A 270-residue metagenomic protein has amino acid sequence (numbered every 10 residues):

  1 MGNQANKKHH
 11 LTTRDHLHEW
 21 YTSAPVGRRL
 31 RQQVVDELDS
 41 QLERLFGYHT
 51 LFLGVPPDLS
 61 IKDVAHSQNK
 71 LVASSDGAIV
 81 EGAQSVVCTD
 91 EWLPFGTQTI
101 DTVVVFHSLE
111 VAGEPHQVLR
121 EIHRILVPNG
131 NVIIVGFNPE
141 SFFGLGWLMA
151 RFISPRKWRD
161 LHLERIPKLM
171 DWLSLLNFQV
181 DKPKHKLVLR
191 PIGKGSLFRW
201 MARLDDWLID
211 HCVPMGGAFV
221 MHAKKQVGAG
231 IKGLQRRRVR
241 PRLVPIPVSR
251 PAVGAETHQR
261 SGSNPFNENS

Functional and structural regions predicted by a protein language model:
M1-E43: Class I SAM-dependent methyltransferase Rossmann-like catalytic core, especially the SAM/SAH-binding loop
D36, S40-L93: Class I SAM-dependent methyltransferase SAM/SAH-binding core
E91-V103: A short acidic, Gly/Pro-enriched loop at the edge of an enzyme's catalytic core that lines a small-molecule cofactor
H116-N131: A short glycine-rich, Lys/Arg-flanked "PGG" loop and its adjoining helix->strand segment in the class I
N131-D160: Conserved class I S-adenosyl-L-methionine
D160-P183: Short alpha-helix
Q179-D205, P214-M215: Conserved catalytic loop of SAM-dependent methyltransferase domains
R203-S270: C-terminal lobe and adjacent flexible extensions of AdoMet/dcAdoMet transferase-like proteins
